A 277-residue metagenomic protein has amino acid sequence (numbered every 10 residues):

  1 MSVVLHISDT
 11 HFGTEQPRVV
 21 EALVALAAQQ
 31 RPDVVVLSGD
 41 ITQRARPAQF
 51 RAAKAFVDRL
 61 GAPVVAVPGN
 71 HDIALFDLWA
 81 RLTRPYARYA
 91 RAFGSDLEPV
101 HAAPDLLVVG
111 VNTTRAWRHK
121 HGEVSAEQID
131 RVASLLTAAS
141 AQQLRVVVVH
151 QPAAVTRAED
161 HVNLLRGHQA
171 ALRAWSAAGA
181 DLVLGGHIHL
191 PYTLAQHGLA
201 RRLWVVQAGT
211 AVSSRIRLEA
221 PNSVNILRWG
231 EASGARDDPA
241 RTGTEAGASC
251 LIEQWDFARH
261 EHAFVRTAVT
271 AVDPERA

Functional and structural regions predicted by a protein language model:
M1-L5, P99-G110, S140-L144, G198-W204: Beta-strand-turn-beta hairpins that frame and shape the catalytic cleft of phosphate-ester-processing enzymes
M1-R59, L75-F76, R131, T137: N-terminal active-site segment of His-dependent metallophosphoesterases
H6-S8, V35-D40, V64-N70, N112 (+3 more regions): Active-site neighborhood of phospho(di)ester-bond hydrolases with catalytic His/Asp-centered motifs
G13-E15, Q43-A48, N70-R81, R115-K120 (+3 more regions): Active-site environment of divalent metal-dependent phosphoester hydrolases
R51-R131, A174-S176, L199, I226: Extended active-site neighborhood of metal-dependent phosphoesterases/phosphodiesterases
A141-T156: Short acidic, glycine-rich surface-loop motifs adjacent to enzyme active sites
D160-R241: Conserved beta-sheet core of the metallophosphoesterase superfamily
W229-A277: A short C-terminal boundary segment appended to hydrolase-like catalytic domains
